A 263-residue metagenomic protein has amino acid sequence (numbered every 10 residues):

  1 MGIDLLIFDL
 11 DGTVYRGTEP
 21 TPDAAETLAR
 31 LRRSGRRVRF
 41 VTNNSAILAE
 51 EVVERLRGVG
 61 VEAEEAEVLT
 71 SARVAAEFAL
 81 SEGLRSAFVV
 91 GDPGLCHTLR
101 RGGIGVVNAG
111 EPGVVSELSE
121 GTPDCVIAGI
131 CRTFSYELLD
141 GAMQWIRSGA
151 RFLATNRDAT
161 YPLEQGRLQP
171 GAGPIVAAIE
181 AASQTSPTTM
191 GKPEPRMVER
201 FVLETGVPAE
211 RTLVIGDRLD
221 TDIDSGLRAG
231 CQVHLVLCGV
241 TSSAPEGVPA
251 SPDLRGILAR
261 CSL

Functional and structural regions predicted by a protein language model:
M1-R36, S45-A66, R73-L263: Asp-based, Mg2+/Mn2+-dependent phosphohydrolase catalytic module
